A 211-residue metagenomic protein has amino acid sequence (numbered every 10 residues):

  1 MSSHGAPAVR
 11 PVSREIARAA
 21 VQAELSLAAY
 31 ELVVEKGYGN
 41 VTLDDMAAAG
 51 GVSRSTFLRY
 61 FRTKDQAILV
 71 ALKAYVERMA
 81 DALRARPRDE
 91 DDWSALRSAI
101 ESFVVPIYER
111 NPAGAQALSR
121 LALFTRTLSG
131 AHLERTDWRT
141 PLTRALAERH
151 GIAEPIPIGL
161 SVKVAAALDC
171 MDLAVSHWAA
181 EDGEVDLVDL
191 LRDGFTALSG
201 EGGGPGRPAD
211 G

Functional and structural regions predicted by a protein language model:
M1-A8, R144, E148, H177-G211: C-terminal peripheral helix-coil segments that are non-catalytic and often amphipathic
M1-K36, N40-V52: Basic, helix-initiating cap at the start of DNA-binding domains
L25, N40, T63-I68, R78-M79: Short amphipathic alpha-helical segment with a characteristic S/N-K-E followed by hydrophobic residues
D45-A49, F57, L96: Append "Primarily bacterial transcriptional regulators
A48, R62-T63: Residue-level detection of the helix-turn-helix DNA-binding "recognition helix"
S55-R62, V70: Base-recognition residues in the alpha-helical recognition helix of bacterial helix-turn-helix
E77-A117, F124: Hydrophobic alpha-helical connector segments
T125-G151, I158-A165, L173: Amphipathic alpha-helical packing segments from all-alpha helical-bundle domains
